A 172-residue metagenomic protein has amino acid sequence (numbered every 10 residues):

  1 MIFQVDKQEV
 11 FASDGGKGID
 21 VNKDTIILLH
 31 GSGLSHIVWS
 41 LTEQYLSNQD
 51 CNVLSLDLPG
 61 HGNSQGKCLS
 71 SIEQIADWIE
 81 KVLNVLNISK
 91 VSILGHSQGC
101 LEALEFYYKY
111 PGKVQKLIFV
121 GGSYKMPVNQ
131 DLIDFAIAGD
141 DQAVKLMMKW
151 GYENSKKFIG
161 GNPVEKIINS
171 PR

Functional and structural regions predicted by a protein language model:
K7, N22, N87-K90, P111-G112: Active-site acidic short loop of glycosyltransferases
Q8-Q65: Conserved HGGG/HGGXW glycine-rich cap/lid loop of the alpha/beta-hydrolase fold
H30-S32, V91, G95-S97: Conserved alpha/beta-hydrolase "nucleophile elbow" surrounding the catalytic nucleophile
D57, S92, Q115-I118: Residue in the alpha/beta-hydrolase core beta-strand immediately N-terminal to the catalytic nucleophile
Q65-A76: Catalytic nucleophile-loop/oxyanion-hole region of alpha/beta-hydrolase and closely related hydrolase-like folds
Q74-V91: Conserved acidic catalytic loop of the alpha/beta-hydrolase fold
L101-K145: Flexible "cap/lid" loop of the alpha/beta hydrolase fold
D134-R172: Conserved alpha/beta-hydrolase catalytic His-Asp/Glu region
